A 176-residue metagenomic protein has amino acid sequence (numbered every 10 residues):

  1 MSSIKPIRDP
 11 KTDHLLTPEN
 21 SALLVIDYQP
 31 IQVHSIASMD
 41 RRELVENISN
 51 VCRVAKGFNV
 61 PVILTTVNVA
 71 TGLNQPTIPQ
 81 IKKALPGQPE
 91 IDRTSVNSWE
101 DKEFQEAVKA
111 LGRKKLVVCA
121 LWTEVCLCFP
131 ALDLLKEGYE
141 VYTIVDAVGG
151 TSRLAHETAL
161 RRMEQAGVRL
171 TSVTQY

Functional and structural regions predicted by a protein language model:
M1-S95, A110, E140, E157-E164 (+1 more regions): Active-site acidic carboxylates
T65, I144-D146, V173: Generic beta-sheet signal
N74-I81, F104-Q105, P130-L132: Distinct, well-ordered alpha-helical segments
R93-E106: Short phosphate-binding loop-to-helix
S95-V96, D146-G150, Y176: Short, acidic/turn-prone active-site loops that include or flank metal/cofactor- and phosphate-binding residues
V108-K114: Glycine-rich phosphate-binding loop signature in dinucleotide/nucleotide-binding domains
K114-G167: A contiguous pocket-lining binding segment that forms or flanks enzyme active sites
R169-Y176: A charged, well-structured terminal subsegment
